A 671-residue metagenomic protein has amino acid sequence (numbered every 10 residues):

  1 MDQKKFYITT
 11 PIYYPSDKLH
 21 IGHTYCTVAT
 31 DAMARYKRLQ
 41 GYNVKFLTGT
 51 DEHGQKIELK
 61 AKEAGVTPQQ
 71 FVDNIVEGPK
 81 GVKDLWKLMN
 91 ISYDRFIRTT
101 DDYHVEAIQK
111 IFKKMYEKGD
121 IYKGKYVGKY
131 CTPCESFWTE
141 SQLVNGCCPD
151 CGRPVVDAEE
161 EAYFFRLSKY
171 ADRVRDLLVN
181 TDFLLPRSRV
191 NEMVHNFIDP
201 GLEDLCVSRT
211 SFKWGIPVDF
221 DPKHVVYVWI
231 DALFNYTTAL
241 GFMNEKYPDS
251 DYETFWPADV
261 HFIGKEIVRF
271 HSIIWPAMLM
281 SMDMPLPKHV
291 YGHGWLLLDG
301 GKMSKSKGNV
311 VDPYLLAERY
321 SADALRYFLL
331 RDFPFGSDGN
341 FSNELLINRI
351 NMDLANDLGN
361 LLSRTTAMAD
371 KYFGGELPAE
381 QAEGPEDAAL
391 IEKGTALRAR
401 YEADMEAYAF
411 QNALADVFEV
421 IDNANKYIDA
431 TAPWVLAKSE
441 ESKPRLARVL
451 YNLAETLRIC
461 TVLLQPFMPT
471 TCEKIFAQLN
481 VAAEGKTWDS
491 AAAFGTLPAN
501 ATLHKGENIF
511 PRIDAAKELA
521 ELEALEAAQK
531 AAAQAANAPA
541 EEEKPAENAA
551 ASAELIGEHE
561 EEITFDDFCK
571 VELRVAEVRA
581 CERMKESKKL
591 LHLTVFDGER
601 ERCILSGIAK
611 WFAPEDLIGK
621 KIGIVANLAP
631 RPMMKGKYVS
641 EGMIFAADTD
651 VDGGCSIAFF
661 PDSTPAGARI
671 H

Functional and structural regions predicted by a protein language model:
M1-T48, Y103-A107, C151, D157-K371 (+1 more regions): Structured secondary-structure scaffolds
D2-F71, I97-F112, E117, C134 (+7 more regions): N-terminal catalytic cores of NTP/NDP-binding nucleotidyl/phosphoryl-transfer enzymes
F71-Y130: A broadly conserved sequence feature marking short terminus-proximal activation segments in nucleic acid-centric
M89-F96, Y116-K129, S141-Q142, V156-A158 (+3 more regions): Short secondary-structure capping/junction motifs at helix and strand boundaries
K118-A171, R175: Cys/His-rich short segments
K123, K129, D332, S337 (+3 more regions): Helix-rich, typically C-terminal accessory recognition domains appended to large enzymatic cores
I475-D567: Intrinsic disorder at enzyme termini
E541-H671: Phosphate-backbone binding interfaces of nucleic-acid-interacting proteins
